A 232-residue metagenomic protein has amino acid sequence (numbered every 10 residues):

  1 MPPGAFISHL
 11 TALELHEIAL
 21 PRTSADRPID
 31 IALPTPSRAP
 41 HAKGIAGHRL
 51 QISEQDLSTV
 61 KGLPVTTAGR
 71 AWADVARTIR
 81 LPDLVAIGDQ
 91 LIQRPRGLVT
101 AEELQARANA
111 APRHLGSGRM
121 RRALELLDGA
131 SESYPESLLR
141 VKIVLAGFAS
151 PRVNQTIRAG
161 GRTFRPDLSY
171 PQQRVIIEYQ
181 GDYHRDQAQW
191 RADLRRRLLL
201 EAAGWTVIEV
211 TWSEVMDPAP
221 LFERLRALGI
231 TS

Functional and structural regions predicted by a protein language model:
M1-G116, R152, S232: Short gly/ser-rich loop at a beta-strand->alpha-helix junction or flexible surface loop bordering the NTP-binding
P3, I92-S232: Surface segments flanking catalytic/ligand-binding clefts of nucleic-acid enzymes
